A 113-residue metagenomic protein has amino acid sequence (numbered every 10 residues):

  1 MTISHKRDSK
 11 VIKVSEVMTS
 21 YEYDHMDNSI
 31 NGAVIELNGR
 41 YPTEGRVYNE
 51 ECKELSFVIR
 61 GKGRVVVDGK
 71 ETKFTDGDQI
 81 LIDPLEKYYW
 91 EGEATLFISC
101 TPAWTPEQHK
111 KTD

Functional and structural regions predicted by a protein language model:
H5, D68-L85: Short acidic-glycine-tyrosine-enriched beta hairpin
K10-V47: A short glycine-rich, His/Asp/Glu-containing loop-to-beta-strand
M26, V66-K70, E93: Short strand-coil-strand connectors
S29-N31, C52, E93: A structure-centric signal for secondary-structure junctions around beta-strands
N38-P42, D76-G77, D83-L85, E93: Tight coil/turn sites that cap or link beta-strands
Y48-D76, H109-K111: A short beta-strand-loop-beta hairpin characteristic of the jelly-roll/cupin
P84-H109: Ligand-binding loop in jelly-roll beta-barrel domains
